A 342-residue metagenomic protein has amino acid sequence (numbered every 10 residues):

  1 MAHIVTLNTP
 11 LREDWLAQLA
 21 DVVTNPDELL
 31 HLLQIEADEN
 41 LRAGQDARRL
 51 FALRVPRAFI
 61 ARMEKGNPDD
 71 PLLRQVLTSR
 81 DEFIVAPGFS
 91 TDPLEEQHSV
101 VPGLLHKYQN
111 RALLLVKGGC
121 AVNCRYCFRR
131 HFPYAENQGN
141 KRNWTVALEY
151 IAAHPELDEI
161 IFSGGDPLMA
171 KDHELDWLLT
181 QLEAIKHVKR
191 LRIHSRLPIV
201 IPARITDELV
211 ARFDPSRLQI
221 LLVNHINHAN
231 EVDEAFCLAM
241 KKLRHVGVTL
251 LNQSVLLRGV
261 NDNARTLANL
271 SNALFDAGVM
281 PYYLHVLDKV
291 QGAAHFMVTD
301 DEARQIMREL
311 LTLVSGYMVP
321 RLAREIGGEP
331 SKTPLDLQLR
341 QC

Functional and structural regions predicted by a protein language model:
M1-H106: Flexible, acidic/Gly-rich N-terminal and inter-domain linker regions that tether and position cofactor-handling modules
A52-V55, H98-R129: N-terminal pre-triad scaffold of radical SAM enzymes
F59, C124, Y282: Conserved, mostly hydrophobic/aromatic
C127-G139: Iron-sulfur (Fe-S) cluster-binding segments and ferredoxin-like electron-carrier domains, especially [2Fe-2S]
T145-E159, L168-V314: Conserved AdoMet/S-adenosylmethionine-binding subsite of the radical SAM
P167-L168, P198, G328-T333: Short, internal active-site loops enriched in acidic
Q305-C342: C-terminal accessory regions of radical SAM enzymes
